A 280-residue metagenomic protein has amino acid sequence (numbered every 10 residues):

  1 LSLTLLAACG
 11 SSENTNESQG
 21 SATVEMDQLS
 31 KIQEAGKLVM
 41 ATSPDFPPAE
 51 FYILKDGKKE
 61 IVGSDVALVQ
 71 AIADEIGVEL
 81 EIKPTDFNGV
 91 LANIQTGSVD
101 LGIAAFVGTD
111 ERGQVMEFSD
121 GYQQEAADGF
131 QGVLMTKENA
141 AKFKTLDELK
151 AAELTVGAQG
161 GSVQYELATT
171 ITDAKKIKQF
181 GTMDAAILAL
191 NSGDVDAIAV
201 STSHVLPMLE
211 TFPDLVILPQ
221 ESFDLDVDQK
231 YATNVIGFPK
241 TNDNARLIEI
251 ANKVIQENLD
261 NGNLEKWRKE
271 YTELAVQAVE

Functional and structural regions predicted by a protein language model:
T4-A8: C-terminal motif of bacterial Sec signal peptides marking the signal peptidase cleavage site
G10, V66-E75, K137, E153 (+1 more regions): Extended ligand-binding regions for polar small-molecule ligands
S11, E17-T23, G160-T172, K176 (+2 more regions): Ligand-binding clefts/hinges and TM-proximal coupling segments of bilobed small-molecule sensing domains
A22-F106: Extracytoplasmic small-molecule ligand-binding "clamshell" domains of the periplasmic binding protein/Venus flytrap
M40-T42, P47, I61-D74, F130-T182 (+2 more regions): Bilobed "Venus flytrap"/periplasmic-binding protein-like clamshell domains and structurally analogous long
E79-E148: Acidic, polar ligand-binding/catalytic clefts
F106-V115, E166-T170, D196-K230: A ligand-binding cleft/hinge motif common to bilobed small-molecule-binding domains
Q124-G132, E210-N252, V276-E280: Periplasmic-binding protein-like
